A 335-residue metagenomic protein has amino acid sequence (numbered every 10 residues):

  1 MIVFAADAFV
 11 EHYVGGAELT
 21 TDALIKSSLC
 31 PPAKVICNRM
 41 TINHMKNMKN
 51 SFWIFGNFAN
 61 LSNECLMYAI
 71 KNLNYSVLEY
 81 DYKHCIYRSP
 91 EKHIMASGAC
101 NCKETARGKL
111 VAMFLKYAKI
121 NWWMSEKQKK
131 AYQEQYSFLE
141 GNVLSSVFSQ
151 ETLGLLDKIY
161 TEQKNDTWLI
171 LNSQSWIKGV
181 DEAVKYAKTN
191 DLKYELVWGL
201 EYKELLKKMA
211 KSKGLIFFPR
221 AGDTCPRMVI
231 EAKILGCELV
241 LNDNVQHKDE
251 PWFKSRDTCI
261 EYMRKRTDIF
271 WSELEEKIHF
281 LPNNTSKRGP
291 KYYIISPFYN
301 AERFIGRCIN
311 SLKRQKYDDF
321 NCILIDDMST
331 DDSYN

Functional and structural regions predicted by a protein language model:
M1-L61, V240-K265, E275-K277: N-terminal pre-catalytic "stem/leader" segment of glycosyltransferase-like enzymes
V77-K109: Acceptor-binding helix/loop patch of EC 2.4 sugar-transfer enzymes, predominantly nucleotide-sugar-dependent
G98-N121, A210: Membrane-proximal helix-turn-helix segments that form the acceptor-binding/catalytic region of lipid-linked
S146-L205: Conserved catalytic-core segment of nucleotide-activated headgroup transferases in glycan assembly
K213-G214, F218-N284: Catalytic binding pocket for nucleotide-activated donors in carbohydrate/polymer assembly enzymes
P290-Y293, N321: Cell-envelope/extracellular polymer assembly enzymes that use nucleotide-activated donors
A301-R314: Short, well-formed alpha-helical segments that are part of the catalytic scaffolds of diverse glycosyltransferases
D326-Y334: A conserved acidic beta->alpha catalytic loop
